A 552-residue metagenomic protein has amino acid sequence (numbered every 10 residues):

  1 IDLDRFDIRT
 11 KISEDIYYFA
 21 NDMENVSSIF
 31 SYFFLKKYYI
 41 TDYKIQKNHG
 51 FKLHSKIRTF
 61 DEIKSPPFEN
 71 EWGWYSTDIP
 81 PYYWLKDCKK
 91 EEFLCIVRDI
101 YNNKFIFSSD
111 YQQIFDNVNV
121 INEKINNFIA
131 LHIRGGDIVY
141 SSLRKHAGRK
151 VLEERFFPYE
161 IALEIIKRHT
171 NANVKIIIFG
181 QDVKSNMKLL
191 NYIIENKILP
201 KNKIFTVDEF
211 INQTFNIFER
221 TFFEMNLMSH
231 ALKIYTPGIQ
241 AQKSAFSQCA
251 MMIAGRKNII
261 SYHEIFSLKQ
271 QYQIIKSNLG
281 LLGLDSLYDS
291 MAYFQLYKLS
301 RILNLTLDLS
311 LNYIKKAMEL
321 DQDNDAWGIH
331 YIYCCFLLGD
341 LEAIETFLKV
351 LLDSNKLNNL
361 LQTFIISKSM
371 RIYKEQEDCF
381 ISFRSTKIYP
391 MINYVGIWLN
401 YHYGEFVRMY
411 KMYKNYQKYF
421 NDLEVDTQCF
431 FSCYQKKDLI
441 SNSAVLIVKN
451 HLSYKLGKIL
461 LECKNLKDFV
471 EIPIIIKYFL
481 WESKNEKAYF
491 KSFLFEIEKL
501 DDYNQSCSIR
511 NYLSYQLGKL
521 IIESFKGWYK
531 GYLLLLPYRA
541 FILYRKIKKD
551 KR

Functional and structural regions predicted by a protein language model:
I1, T221-Q270: A donor-sugar binding/catalytic signature common to diverse glycosyltransferases and related nucleotide-sugar
I1-L143: Secretory-pathway glycan-assembly enzymes, especially type II membrane glycosyltransferases that use nucleotide-sugar
F128-E160, I177-K184, K298: Active-site donor-nucleotide binding/catalytic segment of nucleotide-sugar enzymes
H132-R134, L163-I217: Catalytic donor nucleotide-activated moiety binding site of glycosyltransferases and closely related
F266-D340, I366-K368: Leloir-type glycosyltransferase catalytic cores
L307-E319, E342-N355, Q376-Y389, R408-Q417: Alpha-helical repeat scaffolds
D323-I329, D353-S367, F406, F420-F431: Boundary/linker segments of alpha-helical solenoid repeat arrays
K387-R552: Boundary detector for helix-to-coil junctions that initiate low-complexity/charged tails
